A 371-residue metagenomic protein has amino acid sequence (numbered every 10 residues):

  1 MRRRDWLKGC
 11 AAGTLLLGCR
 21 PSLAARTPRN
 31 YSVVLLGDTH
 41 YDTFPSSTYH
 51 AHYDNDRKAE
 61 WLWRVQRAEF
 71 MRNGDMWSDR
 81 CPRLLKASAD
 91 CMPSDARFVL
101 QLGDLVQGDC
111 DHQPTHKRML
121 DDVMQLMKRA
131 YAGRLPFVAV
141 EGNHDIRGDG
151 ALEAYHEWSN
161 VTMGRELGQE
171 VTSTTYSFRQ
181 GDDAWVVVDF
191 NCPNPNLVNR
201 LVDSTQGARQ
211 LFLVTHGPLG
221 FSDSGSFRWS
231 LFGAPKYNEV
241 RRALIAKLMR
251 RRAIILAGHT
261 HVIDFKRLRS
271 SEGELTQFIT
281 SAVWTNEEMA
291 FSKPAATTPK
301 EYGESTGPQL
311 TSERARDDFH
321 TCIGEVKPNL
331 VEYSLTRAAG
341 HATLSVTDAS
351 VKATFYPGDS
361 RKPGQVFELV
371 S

Functional and structural regions predicted by a protein language model:
D5-A24: N-terminal export signals
A25-Q113: N-terminal active-site segment of His-dependent metallophosphoesterases
Y31-V33, Y41-S47, P195-V198, S222 (+1 more regions): Short, solvent-exposed loop/turn elements at domain surfaces
D38, G103-D104, G142-N143, H216 (+1 more regions): Active-site glycine-centered loops adjacent to acidic/histidine catalytic or metal-binding residues that shape
A59-E60, C110-Q210, S230-A243, K247 (+4 more regions): Extended active-site neighborhood of metal-dependent phosphoesterases/phosphodiesterases
Q101, D109-D121, R269-L275, V351-S371: C-terminal/domain-terminus segments
G207-F227: Short acidic, glycine-rich surface-loop motifs adjacent to enzyme active sites
